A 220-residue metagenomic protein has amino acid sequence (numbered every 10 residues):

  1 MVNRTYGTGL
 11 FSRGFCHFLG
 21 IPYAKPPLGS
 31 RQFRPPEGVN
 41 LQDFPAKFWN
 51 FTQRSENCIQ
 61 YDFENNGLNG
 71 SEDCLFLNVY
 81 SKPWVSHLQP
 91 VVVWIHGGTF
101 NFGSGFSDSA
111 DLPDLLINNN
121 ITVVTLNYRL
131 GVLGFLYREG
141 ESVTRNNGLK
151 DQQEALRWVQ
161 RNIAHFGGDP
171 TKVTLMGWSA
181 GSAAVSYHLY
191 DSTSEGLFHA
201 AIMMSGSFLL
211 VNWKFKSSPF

Functional and structural regions predicted by a protein language model:
M1-L149, P170: Non-catalytic accessory segments of hydrolases
Q42-N65, K172, A183-Y187, S192-F220: Mature extracellular catalytic domain of secreted serine hydrolases with alpha/beta-hydrolase catalytic cores
P90, N147, V159, F166-S179: Alpha/beta-hydrolase fold nucleophile elbow
F100, G177-Y187: Glycine-rich nucleophile elbow surrounding the catalytic serine of serine-hydrolase chemistry
Q152-Q160: Short, well-ordered amphipathic alpha-helical segments that serve as non-catalytic structural scaffolds within diverse
